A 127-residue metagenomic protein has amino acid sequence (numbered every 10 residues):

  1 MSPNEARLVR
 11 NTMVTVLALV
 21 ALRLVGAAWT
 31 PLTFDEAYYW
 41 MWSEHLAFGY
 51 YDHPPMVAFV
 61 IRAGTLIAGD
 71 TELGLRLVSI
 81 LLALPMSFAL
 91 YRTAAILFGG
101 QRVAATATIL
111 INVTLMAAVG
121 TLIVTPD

Functional and structural regions predicted by a protein language model:
R7-L32: Transmembrane signal-anchor helices characteristic of membrane glycosylation enzymes that use polyprenol
L8, T71-L73, L97-T106: Membrane-helix interface segments
M13, L77-F98, V113, A118: Transmembrane-helix motifs of polytopic, lipid-linked glycan transferases
V16, A107-N112: Short helix- or helix-capping micro-motifs that position conserved polar/aromatic residues at function-defining sites
G26-Y39, G49-V60, G69-L73: Extracytoplasmic catalytic/substrate-binding loops of multi-pass membrane glycan-assembly enzymes
T33, M116, L122-D127: Short acidic/glycine- and proline-prone juxtamembrane loop motifs at membrane-interface regions of multi-pass membrane
H45, R62, L66, A95-I96 (+1 more regions): Transmembrane helix-loop junction
P55-F59, G69-F88, A105, G120-V124: Loop-to-helix entry region of an early transmembrane alpha helix in multi-pass inner-membrane enzymes
